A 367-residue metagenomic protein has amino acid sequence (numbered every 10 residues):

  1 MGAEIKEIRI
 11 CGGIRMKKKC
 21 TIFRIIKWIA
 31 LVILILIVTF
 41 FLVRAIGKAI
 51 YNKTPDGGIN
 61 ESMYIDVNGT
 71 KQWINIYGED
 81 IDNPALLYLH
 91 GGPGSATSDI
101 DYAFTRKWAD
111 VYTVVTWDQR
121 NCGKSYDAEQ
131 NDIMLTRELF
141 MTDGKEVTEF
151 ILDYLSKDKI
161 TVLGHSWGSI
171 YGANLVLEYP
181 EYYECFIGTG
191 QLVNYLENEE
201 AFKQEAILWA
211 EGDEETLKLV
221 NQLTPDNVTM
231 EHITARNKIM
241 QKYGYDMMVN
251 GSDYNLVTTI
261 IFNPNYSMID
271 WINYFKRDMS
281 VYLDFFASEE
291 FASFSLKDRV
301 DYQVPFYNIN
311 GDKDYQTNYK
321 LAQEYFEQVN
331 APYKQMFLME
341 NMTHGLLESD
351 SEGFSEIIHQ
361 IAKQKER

Functional and structural regions predicted by a protein language model:
P93-T105: The serine-hydrolase catalytic nucleophile loop
W108-D127: Conserved alpha/beta-hydrolase
L139-K159: Conserved acidic catalytic loop of the alpha/beta-hydrolase fold
K157-E200: Conserved hydrolase catalytic core segment
Y183-N227: A catalytic-pocket lid/entrance helix-loop region that shapes and gates access to the active site across common
E214-K297, V304: Alpha/beta-hydrolase
Y302, N308-N310: Short beta-strand/loop motif that positions the catalytic acidic residue of the alpha/beta-hydrolase fold
M342-S351, S355: Catalytic histidine-centered segment of alpha/beta-hydrolase-like enzymes
